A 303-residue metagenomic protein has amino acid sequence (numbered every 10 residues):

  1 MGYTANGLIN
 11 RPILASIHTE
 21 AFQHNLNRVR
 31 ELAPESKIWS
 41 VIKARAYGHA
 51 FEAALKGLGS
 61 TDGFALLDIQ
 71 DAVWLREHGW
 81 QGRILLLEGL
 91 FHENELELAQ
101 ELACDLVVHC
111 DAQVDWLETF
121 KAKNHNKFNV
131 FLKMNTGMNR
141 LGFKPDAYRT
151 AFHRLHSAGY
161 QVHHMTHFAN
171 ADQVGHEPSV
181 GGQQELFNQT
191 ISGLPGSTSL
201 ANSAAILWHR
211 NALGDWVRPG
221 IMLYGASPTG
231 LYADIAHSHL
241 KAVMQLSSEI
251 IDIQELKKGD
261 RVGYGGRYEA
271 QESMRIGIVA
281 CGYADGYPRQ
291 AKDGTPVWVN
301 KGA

Functional and structural regions predicted by a protein language model:
M1-D105, D111, E118-T119, K127: A charged N-terminal "starter" segment
N10, A44-G59, L102, V114-N129 (+2 more regions): Active-site loop/helix belt of alpha/beta enzymes
S16-Q23, G48, E52, L66-I69 (+6 more regions): Electropositive phosphate-/nucleotide-binding environments in soluble metabolic enzymes
I17, D146-A147, D285-P288: Short, surface-exposed ligand-recognition loops at beta-strand->loop->(often short) alpha-helix junctions that present
S36-W39, D62-G63, R83-L85, D105 (+7 more regions): Structural motif
V243-D293: Functionally critical, mid-to-C-terminal surface segments that flank or help form catalytic/ligand
G294-N300: Short conserved beta-strand and strand-loop elements enriched in small hydrophobics with frequent Asp/Gly
